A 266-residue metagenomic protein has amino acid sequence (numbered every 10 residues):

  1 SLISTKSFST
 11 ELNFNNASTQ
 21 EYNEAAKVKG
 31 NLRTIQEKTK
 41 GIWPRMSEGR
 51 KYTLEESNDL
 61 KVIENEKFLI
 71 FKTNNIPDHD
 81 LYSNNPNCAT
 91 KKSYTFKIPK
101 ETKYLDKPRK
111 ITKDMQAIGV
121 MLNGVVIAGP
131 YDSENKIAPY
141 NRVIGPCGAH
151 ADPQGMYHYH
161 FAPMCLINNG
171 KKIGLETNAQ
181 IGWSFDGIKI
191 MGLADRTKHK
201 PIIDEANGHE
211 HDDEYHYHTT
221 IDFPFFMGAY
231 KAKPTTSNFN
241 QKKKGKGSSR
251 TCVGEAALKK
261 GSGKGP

Functional and structural regions predicted by a protein language model:
L2-F8: C-terminal segment of classical bacterial N-terminal signal peptides
T10-I137: Solvent-exposed N-terminal domain segments of exported/luminal and surface proteins
T10-L12, P201-P266: Long, compositionally biased interface segments
Y94-E101, M121-V125, P153-L166, H211-P224: Extracellular/lumenal glycan-associated surfaces
D106, I127, C165-G170, I190 (+1 more regions): Short loop/beta submotifs within extracellular cysteine-rich repeat domains
M115-N123, A128-S133, N169, N178-W183 (+2 more regions): A structural feature that tracks compact, well-ordered secondary-structure segments with a strong bias toward
Y140-I144, Q154-T197: Short helix-loop boundary/capping segments
R142-A149, I202-N207: Short, recurring structural edge motifs at helix starts
